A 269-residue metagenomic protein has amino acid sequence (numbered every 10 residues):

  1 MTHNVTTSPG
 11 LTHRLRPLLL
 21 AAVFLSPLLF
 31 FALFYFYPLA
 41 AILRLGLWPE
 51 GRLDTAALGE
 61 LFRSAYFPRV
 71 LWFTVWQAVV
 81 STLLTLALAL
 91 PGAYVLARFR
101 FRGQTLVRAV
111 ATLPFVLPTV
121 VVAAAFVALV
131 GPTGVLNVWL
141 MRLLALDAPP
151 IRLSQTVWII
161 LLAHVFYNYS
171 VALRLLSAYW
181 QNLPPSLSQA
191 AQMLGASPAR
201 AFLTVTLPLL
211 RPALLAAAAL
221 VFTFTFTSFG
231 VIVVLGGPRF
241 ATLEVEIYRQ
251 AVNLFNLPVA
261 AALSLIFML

Functional and structural regions predicted by a protein language model:
M1-R16: Short, Lys/Arg-rich, polar N-terminal cytosolic tail immediately upstream of the first transmembrane signal-anchor
R16-G51, R63-Q181, L209-G230, V234-G236 (+1 more regions): Membrane-water interface segments at the C-terminal ends of transmembrane alpha-helices in multi-pass inner-membrane
E50-T55, R239-T242: Extracytoplasmic catalytic/substrate-binding loops of multi-pass membrane glycan-assembly enzymes
D54-F62: A short amphipathic helical element positioned immediately N-terminal to and/or at the very start of a transmembrane
R102, A196-S197: Short coil/turn motifs that cap or connect alpha-helices
L187, L257: Helix-turn-helix DNA-binding elements, focusing on the entry/boundary residues of the two helices that contact DNA
L194-A196, P208: Glycine/proline-centered hinge or cleavage motifs at structural transition points of membrane proteins
G230-F255: Glycine-rich helix-loop "coupling/hinge" segments at transmembrane-helix boundaries in multipass transporters
